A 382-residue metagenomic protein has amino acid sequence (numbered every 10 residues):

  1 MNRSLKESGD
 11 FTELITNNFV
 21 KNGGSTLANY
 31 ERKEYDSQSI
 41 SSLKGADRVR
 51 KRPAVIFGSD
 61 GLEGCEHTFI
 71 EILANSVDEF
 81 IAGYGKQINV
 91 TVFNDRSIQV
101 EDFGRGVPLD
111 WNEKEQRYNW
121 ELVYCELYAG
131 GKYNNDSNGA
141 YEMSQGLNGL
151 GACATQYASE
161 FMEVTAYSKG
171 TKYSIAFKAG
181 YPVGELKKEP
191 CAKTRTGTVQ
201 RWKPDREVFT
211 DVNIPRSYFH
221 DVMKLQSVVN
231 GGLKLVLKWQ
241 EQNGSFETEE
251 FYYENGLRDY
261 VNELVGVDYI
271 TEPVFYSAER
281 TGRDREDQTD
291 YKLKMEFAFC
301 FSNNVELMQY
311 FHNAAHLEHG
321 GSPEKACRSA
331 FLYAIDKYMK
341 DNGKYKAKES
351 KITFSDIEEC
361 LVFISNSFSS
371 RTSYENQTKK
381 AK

Functional and structural regions predicted by a protein language model:
R3-K6, F11-I70, L122, D136-S137: Bergerat-fold GHKL ATPase/HATPase_c domain
I15, F19, T26-S39, N94-N119 (+1 more regions): GHKL-type ATPase core
R48-K51, V55, D78, A82 (+3 more regions): Conserved helix-loop functional segments at active or binding sites
V49, N75, V100, V123 (+5 more regions): Residue-level signature of catalytic and energy-coupling elements of molecular machines, predominantly ATP/GTP-dependent
V55-H67, A82, V107-K114, Y141 (+5 more regions): Ordered, soluble secondary-structure elements with a strong preference for glycine-centered loop motifs and nearby
E63-Q87, G151-A158: Conserved ATP-binding N-box helix of the HATPase_c
Q87-N94: Short beta-strand/loop element within the Bergerat-fold HATPase_c
S217, K224-Q226, G232-K379: GHKL/Histidine-kinase-like ATPase module
